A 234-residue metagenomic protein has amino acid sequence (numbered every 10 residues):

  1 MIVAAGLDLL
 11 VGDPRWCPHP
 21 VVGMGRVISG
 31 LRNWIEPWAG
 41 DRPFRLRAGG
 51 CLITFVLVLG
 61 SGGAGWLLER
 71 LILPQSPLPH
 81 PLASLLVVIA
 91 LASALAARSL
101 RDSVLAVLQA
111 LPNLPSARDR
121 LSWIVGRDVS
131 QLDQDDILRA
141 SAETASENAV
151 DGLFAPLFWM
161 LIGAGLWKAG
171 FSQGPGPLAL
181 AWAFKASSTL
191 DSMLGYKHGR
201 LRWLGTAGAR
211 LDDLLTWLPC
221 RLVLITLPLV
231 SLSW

Functional and structural regions predicted by a protein language model:
M1-W234: Hydrophobic alpha-helical transmembrane segments
